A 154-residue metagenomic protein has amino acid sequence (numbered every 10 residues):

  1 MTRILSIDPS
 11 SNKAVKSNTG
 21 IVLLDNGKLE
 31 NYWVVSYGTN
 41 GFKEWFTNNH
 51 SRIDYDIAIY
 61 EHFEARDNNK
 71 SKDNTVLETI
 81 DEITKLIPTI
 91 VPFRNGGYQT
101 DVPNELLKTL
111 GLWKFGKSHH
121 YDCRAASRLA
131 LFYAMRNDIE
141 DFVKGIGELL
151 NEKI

Functional and structural regions predicted by a protein language model:
M1-I154: Phosphate- and other anionic-substrate recognition elements at nucleic-acid/protein interfaces
